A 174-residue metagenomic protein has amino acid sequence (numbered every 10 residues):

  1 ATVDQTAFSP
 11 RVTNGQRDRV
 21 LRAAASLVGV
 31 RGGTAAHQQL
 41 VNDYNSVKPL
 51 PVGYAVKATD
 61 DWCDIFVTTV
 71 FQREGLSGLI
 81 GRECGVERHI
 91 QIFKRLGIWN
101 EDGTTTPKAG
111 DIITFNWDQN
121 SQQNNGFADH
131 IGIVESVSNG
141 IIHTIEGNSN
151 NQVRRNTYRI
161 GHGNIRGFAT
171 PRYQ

Functional and structural regions predicted by a protein language model:
T2-S77: N-terminal capping segments
V3-G15, Q119-Q174: Aromatic- and glycine-rich peptidoglycan recognition patches
R11, A25, G29, P49 (+8 more regions): Compositionally biased, low-complexity repeat tracts
N14-R22, E87-Q91, G163: Generic alpha-helical secondary structure signal
Y44, F66, F115-W117, F168: Aromatic side chains
L76-N151: ...with weaker cross-activation on analogous glycine-rich loops/strands in unrelated enzymes
